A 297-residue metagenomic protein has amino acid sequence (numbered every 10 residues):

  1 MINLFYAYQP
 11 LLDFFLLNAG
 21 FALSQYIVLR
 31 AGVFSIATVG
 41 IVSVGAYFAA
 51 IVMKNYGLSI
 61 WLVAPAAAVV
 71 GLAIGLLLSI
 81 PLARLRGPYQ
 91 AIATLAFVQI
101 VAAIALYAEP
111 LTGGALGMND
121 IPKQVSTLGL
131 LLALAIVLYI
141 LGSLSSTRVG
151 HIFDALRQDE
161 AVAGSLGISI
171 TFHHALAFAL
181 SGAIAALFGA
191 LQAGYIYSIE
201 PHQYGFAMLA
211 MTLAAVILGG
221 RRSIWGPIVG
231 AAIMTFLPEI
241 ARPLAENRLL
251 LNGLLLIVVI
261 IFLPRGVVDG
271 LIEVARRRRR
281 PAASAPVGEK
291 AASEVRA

Functional and structural regions predicted by a protein language model:
M1-A297: Transmembrane alpha-helices and adjacent helix-loop boundaries
